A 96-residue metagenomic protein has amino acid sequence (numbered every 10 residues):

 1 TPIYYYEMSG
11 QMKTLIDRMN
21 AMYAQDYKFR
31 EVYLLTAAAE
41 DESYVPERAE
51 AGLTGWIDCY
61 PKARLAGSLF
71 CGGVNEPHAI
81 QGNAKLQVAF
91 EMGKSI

Functional and structural regions predicted by a protein language model:
T1-G55: Helix-loop-strand module that forms the ligand-binding subsite of alpha/beta enzymes
T54-I96: Glycine-rich phosphate/pyrophosphate-binding loop and the adjoining helix
